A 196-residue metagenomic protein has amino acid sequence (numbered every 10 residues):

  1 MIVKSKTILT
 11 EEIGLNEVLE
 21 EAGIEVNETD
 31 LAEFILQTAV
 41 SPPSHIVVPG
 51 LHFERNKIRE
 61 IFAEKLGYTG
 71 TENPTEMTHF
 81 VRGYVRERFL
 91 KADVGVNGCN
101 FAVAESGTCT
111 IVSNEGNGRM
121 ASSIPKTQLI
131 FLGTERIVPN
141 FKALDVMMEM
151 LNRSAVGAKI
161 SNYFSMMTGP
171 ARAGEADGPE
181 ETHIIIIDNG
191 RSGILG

Functional and structural regions predicted by a protein language model:
M1-G196: The feature marks the mature, well-folded catalytic cores of soluble enzymes
